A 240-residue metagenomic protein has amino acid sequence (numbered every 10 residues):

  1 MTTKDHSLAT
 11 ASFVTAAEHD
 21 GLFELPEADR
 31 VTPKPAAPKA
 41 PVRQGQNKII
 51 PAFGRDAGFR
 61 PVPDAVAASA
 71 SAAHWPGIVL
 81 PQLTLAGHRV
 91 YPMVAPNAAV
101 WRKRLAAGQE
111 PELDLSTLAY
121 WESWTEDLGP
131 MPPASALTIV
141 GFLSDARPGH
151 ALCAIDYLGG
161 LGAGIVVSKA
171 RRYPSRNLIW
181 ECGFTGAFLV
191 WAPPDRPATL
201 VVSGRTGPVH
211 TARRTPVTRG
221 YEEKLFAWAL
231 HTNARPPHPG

Functional and structural regions predicted by a protein language model:
M1-R102, P111-L113, H231-G240: Nuclease-adjacent, charged terminal/linker segments that flank catalytic cores
V66, A70, W121, Y221 (+1 more regions): Generic structural signal of hydrophobic/aromatic residues within well-ordered alpha-helices of folded domains
G87-S123, L128-P130, S135-P148, Y157: Conserved catalytic cores of phosphodiester-cleaving nucleases, focusing on short active-site segments
T125-M131, R171-R172, I179-G240: Non-catalytic C-terminal interaction segments of nucleic acid-processing enzymes
V140-F142, L158-S168, A187-F188: Hydrophobic beta-strand segments of well-ordered beta-sheets in folded domains
R147-I155, K169, P174-N177: Active-site-adjacent loop/helix micro-motif of nuclease/hydrolase catalytic cores
